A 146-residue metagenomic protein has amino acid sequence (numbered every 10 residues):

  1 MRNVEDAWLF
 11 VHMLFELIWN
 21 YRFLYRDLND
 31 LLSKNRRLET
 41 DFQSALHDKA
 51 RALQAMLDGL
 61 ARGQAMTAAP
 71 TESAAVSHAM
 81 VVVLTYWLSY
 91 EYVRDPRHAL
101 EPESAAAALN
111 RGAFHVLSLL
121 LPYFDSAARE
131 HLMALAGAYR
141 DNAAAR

Functional and structural regions predicted by a protein language model:
M1-F23: Hydrophobic alpha-helical connector segments
N3-D6, K34-D41, A45, A65-E72 (+1 more regions): Non-transmembrane, amphipathic alpha-helical segments
H12-W19, D27-S33, S118-Y123: Helix-loop "lid/cap" segments that line or gate small-molecule binding pockets
W19-E39, Q54-L57: Amphipathic alpha-helical segments used for helix-helix packing
Y25-L32, L60-Q64, W87, E91-H98: Secondary-structure edge/capping motif, primarily at the C-terminal ends of alpha-helices and the immediately following
R37-G63, A74-S89, N110-P122: Amphipathic alpha-helical packing segments from all-alpha helical-bundle domains
T40, Q64-A79, L135-A145: Charge-rich, acidic-biased intrinsically disordered regions
S89-R146: C-terminal peripheral helix-coil segments that are non-catalytic and often amphipathic
